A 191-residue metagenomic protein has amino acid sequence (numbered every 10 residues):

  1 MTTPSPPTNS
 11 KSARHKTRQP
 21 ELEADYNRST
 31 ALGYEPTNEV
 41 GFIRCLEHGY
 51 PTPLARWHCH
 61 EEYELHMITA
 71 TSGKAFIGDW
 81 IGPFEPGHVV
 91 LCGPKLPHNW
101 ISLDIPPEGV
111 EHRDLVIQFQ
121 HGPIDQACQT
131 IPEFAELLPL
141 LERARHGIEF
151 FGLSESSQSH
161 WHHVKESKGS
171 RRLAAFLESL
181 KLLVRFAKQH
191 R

Functional and structural regions predicted by a protein language model:
M1-V89: Generic protein-terminus/edge-of-domain signal
P4-N27, L32-T37, P94-H162: A hydrophobic/aromatic-rich effector-binding and dimerization subdomain of bacterial HTH-type transcriptional regulators
F42, E62, E111-R113, L173: A structure-centric signal for secondary-structure junctions around beta-strands
L46, H66, I101, Q118 (+1 more regions): Residues in well-ordered beta-strands of folded domains
C59, I131, S170-L173: Short, solvent-exposed loop/helix junctions and linker helices that flank or host conserved functional motifs
T69, F119-H121, E166: Short beta-strand-to-loop capping motifs
F84-W100, F176-S179: Conserved long hydrophobic alpha-helices within structured protein cores
I148-G152, H162-R191: Short, Lys/Arg-enriched, Trp-marked, Pro/Gly-tolerant hinge/linker segments that flank
